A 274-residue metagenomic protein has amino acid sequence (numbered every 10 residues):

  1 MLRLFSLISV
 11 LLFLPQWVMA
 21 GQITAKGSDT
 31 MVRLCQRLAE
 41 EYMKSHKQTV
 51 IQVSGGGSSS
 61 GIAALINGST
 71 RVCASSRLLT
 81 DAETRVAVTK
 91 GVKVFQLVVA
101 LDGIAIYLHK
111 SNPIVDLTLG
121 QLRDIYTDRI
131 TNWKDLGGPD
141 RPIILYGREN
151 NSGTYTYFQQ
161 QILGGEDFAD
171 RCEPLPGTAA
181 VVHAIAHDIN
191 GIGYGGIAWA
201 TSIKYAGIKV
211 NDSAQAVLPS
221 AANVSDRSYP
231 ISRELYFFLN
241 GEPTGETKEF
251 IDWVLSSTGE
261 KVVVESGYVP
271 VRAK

Functional and structural regions predicted by a protein language model:
L4-L14: Sec-dependent N-terminal signal peptides
L14-A20: Sec/Tat signal peptide C-region and signal peptidase I cleavage site
A20-K274: Exported/periplasmic ABC-transporter solute-binding proteins
